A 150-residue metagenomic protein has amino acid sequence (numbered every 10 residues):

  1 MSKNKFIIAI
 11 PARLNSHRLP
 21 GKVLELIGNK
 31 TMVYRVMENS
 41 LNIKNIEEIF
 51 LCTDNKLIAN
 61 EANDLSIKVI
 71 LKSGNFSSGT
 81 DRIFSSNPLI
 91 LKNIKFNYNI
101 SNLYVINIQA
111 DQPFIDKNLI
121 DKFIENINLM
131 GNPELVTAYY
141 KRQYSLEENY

Functional and structural regions predicted by a protein language model:
M1-K5, Y98-I100: Short, Lys/Arg-enriched, disordered terminal segments
K3-T53: N-terminal glycine-rich phosphate-binding loop and ensuing alpha1 helix
A12, T53, Q109, Y139-Y140: Short beta-strand/turn micro-motifs composed of small residues that flank or help shape donor/cofactor-binding pockets
L41, P88, N128-G131: Residue-level signal for alpha-helix termini/capping positions
I46, I100-N102, M130-L135: Short, high-confidence coil segments that cap the C-terminus of an alpha-helix and link into the following beta-strand
F50, K56-E125: Short phosphate-binding loop-to-helix
I115-Y150: Conserved core of the sugar-phosphate nucleotidyltransferase
